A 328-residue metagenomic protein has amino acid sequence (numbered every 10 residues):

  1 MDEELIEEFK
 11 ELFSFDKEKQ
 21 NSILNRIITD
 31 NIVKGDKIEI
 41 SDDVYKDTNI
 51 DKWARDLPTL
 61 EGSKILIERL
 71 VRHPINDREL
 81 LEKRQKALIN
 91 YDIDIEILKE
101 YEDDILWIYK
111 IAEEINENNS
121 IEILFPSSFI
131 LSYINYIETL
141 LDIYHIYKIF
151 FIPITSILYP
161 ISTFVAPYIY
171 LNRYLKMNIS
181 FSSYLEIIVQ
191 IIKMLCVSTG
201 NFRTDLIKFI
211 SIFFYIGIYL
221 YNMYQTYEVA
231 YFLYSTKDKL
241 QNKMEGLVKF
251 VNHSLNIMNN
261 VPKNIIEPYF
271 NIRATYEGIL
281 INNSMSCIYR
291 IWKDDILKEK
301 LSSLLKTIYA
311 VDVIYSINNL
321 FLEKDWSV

Functional and structural regions predicted by a protein language model:
M1-I272, Y276, Y289-I317: Conserved amphipathic alpha-helical "coupling/scaffold" segments that transmit conformational changes between domains
L280-N283: Alpha-solenoid helical repeat architecture
N319-V328: Long, charged, glycine-rich C-terminal linkers/tails
